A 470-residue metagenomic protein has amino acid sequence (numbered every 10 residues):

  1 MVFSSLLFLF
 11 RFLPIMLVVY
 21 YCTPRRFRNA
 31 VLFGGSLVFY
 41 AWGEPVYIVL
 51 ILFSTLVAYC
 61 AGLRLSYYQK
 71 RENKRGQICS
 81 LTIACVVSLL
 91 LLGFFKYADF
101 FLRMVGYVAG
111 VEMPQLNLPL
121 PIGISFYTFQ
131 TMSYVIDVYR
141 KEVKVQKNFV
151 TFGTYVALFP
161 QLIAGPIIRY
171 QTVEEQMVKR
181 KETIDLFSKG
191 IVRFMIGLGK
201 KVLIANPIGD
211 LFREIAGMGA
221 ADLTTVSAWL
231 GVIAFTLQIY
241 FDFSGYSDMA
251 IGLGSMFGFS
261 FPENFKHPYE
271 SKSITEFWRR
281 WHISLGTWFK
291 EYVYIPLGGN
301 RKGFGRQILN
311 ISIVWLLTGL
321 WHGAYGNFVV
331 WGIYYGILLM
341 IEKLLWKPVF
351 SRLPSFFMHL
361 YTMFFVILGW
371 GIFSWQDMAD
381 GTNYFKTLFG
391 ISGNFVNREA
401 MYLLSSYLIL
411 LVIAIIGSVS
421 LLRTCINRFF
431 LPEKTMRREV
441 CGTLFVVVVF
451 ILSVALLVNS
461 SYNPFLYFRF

Functional and structural regions predicted by a protein language model:
M1-R423, N427-R469: Membrane-embedded transmembrane alpha-helical bundles that form the catalytic cores of multi-pass lipid-modifying
